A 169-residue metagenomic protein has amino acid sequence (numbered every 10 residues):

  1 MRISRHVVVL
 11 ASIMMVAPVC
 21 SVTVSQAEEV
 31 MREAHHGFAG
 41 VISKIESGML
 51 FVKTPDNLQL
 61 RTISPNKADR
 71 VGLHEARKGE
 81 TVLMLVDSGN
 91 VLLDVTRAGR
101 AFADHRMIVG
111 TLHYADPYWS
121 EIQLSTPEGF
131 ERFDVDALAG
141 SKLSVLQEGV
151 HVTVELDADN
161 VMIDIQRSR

Functional and structural regions predicted by a protein language model:
R2-V7, A11-F130, D136-R169: Short, flexible, surface-exposed loop segments at domain boundaries
